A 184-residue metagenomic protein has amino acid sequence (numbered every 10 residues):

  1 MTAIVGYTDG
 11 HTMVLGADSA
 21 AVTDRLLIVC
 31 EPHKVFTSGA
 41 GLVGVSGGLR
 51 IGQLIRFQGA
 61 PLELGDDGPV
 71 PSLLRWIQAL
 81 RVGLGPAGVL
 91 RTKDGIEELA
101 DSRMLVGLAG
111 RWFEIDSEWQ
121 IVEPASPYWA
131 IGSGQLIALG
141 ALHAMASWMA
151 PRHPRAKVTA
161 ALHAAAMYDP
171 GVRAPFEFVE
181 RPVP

Functional and structural regions predicted by a protein language model:
M1-E97, P124-A156, V172-P182: Conserved short S/T/G-enriched processing/targeting/catalytic segments and their helical context
E97-I131: Long, charge-patterned amphipathic alpha-helical coiled-coil/hairpin "stalk" segments used as oligomerization
R155-P170: Short, conserved aromatic-histidine micro-motifs
